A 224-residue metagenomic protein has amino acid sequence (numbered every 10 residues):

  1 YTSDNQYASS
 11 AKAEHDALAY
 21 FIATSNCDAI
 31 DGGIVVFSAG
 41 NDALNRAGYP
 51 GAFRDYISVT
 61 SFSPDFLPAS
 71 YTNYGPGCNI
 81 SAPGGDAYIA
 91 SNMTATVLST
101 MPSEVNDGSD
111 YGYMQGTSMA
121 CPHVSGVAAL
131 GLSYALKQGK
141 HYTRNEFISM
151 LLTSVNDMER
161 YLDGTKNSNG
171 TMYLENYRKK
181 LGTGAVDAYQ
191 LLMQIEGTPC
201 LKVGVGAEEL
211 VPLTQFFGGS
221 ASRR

Functional and structural regions predicted by a protein language model:
Y1-D55, D65-L67, E104-H123: Substrate-binding/access-modulating region of protease and related hydrolase catalytic domains
N26, G40, A185-C200: Secreted peptidase-domain scaffold signal
N26-V35, R54-S58, C78, E146 (+1 more regions): Loop/turn elements at helix/coil->beta-strand transitions in domains of secreted/extracellular proteins
F62: Carbohydrate-associated surface elements
G85-D86, A90-L181: Hydrolase catalytic cores
G197-R224: Extracellular ectodomain surface segments
